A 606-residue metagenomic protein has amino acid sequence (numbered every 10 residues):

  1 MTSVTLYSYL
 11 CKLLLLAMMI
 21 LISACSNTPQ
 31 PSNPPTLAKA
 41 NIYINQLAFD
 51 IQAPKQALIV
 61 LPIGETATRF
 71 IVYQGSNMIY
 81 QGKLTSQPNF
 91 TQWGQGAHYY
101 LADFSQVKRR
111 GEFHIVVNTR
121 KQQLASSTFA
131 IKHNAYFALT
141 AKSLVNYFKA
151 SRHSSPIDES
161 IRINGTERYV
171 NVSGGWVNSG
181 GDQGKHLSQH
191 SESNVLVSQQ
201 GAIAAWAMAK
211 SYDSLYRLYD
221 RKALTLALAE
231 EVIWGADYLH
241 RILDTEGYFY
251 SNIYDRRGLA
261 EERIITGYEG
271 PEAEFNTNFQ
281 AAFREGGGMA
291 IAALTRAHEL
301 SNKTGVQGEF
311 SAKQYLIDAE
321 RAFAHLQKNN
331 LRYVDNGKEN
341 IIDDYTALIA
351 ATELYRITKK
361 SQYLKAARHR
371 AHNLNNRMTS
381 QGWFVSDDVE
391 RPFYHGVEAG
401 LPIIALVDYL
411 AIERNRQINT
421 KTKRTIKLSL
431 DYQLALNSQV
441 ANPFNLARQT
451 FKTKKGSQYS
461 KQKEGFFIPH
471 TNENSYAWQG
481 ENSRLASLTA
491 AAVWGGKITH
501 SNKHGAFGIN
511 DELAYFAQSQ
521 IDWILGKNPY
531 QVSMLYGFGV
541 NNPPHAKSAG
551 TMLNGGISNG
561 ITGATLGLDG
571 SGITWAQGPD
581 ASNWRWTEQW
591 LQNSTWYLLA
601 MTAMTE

Functional and structural regions predicted by a protein language model:
T2-L14: Bacterial N-terminal signal peptides that target proteins for export
T5, N33-P34: A general structural signal for short secondary-structure junctions and capping/turn motifs
L15-I20: Hydrophobic helical h-region of N-terminal Sec-dependent signal peptides in bacterial secretory/periplasmic proteins
S23-A24: C-terminal motif of bacterial Sec signal peptides marking the signal peptidase cleavage site
T28-Q30, T36-N41, E65, R69-G82 (+4 more regions): Glycan-recognition and catalytic cores of secretory/periplasmic carbohydrate-active enzymes
L37-I63: Contiguous beta-strand segments within globular domains
Y100-A102: Short strand-edge motifs at loop-to-beta-strand transitions and within beta-strands of extracellular beta-rich domains
F129-N134: Short beta-strand edge segments in extracellular beta-sheet folds
